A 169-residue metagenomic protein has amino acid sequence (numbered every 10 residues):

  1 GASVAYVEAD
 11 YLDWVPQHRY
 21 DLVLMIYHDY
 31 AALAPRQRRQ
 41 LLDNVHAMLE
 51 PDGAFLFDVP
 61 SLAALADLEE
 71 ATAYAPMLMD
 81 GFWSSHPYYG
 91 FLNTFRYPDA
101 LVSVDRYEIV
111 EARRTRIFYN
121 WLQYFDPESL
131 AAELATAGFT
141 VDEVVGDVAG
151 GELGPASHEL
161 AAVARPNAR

Functional and structural regions predicted by a protein language model:
G1-P16: Conserved SAM-binding strand-loop segment of SAM-dependent methyltransferases
H18-Y20, D67-A71, A156: Short aromatic-enriched loop/helix-cap "lid" or pocket-rim segments at secondary-structure transitions that line
D21-Q37: A short SAM/SAH-binding and catalytic strip from SAM-dependent methyltransferases
R39-A54: A short glycine-rich, Lys/Arg-flanked "PGG" loop and its adjoining helix->strand segment in the class I
F55-L56, V141: A short hydrophobic/small-residue beta-strand
L56-A132: SAM-dependent methyltransferase
W121-R169: C-terminal lobe and adjacent flexible extensions of AdoMet/dcAdoMet transferase-like proteins
